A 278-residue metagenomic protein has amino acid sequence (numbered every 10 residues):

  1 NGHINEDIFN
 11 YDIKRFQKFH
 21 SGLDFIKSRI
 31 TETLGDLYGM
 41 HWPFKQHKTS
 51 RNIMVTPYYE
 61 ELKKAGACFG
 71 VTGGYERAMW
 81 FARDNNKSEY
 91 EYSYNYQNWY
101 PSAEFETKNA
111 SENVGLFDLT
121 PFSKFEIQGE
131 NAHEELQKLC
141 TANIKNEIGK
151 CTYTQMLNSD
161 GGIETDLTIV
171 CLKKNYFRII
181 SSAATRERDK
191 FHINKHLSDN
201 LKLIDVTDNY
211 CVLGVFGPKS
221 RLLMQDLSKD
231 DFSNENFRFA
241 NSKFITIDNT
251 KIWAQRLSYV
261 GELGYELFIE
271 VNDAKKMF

Functional and structural regions predicted by a protein language model:
N1-H3: Conserved mid-domain beta->alpha element of the FAD-binding
N5-F278: Glycine/proline-enriched, intrinsically flexible loops and inter-domain linkers
